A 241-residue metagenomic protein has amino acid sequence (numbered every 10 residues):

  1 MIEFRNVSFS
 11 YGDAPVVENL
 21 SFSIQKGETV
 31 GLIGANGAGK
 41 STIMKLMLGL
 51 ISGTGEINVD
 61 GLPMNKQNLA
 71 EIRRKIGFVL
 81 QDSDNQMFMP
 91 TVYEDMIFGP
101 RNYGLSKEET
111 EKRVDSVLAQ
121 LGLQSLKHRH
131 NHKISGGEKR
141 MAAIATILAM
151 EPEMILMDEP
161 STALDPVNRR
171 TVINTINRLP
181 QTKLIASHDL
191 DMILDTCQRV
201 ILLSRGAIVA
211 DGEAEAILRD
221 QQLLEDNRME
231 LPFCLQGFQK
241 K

Functional and structural regions predicted by a protein language model:
I33-A35: The feature captures the beta-strand-to-loop junction immediately N-terminal to the Walker
G53-M64, I72: Conserved ABC transporter NBD signature motif
E108-L126: Conserved ABC ATPase "signature" region
I155-D158: Catalytic Walker B motif of ABC-type/P-loop ATPase nucleotide-binding domains
S187-H188: H-loop/switch region of ABC-family ATPase nucleotide-binding domains
I193-D195: A short, surface-exposed alpha-helical micro-motif characterized by mixed small hydrophobic and charged/polar residues
A207-E230: Conserved beta-strand-loop-alpha-helix hinge in the C-terminal portion of ABC ATPase nucleotide-binding domains
